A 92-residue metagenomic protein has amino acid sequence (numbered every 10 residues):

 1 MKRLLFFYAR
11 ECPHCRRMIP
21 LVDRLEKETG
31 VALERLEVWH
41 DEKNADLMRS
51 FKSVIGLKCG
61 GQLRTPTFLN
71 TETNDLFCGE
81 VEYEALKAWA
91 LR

Functional and structural regions predicted by a protein language model:
M1-R10: Short active-site neighborhood of thiol/selenol oxidoreductases, capturing the structured segment around
F7, V31-M48: Thiol-based oxidoreductase modules, predominantly thioredoxin-like and allied folds used for disulfide exchange
E11-P13, V38-H40, N74-L76: Short histidine/acidic/glycine/proline-rich micro-motifs that form metal- and phosphate-coordinating active-site loops
P13-R16, L69: Cys/His/Pro-rich metal-binding microdomains
R16-T29: Typically the conserved alpha-helix immediately C-terminal to a functionally engaged Cys/Sec in thioredoxin-like
R17-M18, N44-M48, E82: Residues at alpha-helix caps and immediate loop-helix transition turns in enzyme cores, especially N- and C-cap
L47-T73: Short, structured active-site "lid" loops
L63-R92: Non-catalytic, surface beta->alpha helical segment in thiol-disulfide oxidoreductase systems
